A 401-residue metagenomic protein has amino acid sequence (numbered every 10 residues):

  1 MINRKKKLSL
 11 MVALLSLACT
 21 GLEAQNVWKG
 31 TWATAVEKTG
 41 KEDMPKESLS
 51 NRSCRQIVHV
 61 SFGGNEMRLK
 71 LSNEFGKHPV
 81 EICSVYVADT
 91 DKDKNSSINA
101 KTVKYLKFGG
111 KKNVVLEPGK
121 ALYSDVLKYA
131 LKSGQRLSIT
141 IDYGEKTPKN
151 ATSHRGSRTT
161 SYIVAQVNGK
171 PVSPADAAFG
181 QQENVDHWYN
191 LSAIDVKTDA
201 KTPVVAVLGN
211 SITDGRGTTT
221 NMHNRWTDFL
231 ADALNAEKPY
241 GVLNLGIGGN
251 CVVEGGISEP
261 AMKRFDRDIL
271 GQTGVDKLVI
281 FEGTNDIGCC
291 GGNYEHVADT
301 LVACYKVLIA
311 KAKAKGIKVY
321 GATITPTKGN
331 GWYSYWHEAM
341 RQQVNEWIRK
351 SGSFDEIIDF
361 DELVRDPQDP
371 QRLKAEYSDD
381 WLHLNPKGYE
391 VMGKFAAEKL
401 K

Functional and structural regions predicted by a protein language model:
I2-N3, A13, A24-L208, T218-T220 (+2 more regions): N-terminal secretory targeting modules
M11-A18: Bacterial N-terminal signal peptides
K149-R155, R216-M222, V253-I257, C290-G292 (+1 more regions): Short, solvent-exposed loop/turn and secondary-structure capping segments
T202-T227, G248-C251: Catalytic nucleophile-elbow at a beta strand-turn-alpha helix junction centered on a G-D-S/GDSL motif, marking
V204-G209, T213, G241-G246, D276-E282 (+3 more regions): Structural recognition of the beta-strand scaffold that forms the well-ordered cores of secreted hydrolase catalytic
T218, I247-T300: Oxyanion-hole/transition-state-stabilizing segment in secreted/luminal serine hydrolases and related acyltransferases
M262, G288, T325-K401: Catalytic His-Asp segment of secreted/periplasmic serine-dependent ester chemistry enzymes
Y305-K313: Surface-exposed amphipathic alpha-helices with a cationic face
